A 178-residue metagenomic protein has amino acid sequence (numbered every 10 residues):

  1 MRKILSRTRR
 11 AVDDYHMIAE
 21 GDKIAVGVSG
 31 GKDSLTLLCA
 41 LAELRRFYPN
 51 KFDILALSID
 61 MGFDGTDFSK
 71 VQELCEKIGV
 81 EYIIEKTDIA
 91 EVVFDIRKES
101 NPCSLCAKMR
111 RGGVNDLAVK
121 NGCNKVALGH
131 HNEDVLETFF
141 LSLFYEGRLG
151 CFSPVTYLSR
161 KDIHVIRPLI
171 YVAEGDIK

Functional and structural regions predicted by a protein language model:
M1-L141, Y145-R148, S153, G175: ATP-dependent adenylation/nucleotidyltransferase module used to activate substrates
F152-S153, Y157-K178: Metal-dependent de-N-acetylase/amidase catalytic core
